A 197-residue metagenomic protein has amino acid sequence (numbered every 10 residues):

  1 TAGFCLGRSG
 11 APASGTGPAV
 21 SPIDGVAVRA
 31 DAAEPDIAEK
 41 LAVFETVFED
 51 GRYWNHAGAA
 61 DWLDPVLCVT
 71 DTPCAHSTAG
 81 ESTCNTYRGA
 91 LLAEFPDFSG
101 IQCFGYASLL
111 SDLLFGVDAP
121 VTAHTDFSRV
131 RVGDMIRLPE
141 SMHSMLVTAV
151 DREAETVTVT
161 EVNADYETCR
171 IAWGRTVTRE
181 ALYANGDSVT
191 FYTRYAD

Functional and structural regions predicted by a protein language model:
A2-P22, A30: Sec-dependent signal peptide cleavage junction
S14-T16, V121, V157-T158, C169: Generic marker of "main functional regions" within proteins
P22-D31, P35-I37, A149-D197: Aromatic- and glycine-rich peptidoglycan recognition patches
G25-A149, E161: Secreted/periplasmic proteins that engage bacterial cell-wall peptidoglycan
